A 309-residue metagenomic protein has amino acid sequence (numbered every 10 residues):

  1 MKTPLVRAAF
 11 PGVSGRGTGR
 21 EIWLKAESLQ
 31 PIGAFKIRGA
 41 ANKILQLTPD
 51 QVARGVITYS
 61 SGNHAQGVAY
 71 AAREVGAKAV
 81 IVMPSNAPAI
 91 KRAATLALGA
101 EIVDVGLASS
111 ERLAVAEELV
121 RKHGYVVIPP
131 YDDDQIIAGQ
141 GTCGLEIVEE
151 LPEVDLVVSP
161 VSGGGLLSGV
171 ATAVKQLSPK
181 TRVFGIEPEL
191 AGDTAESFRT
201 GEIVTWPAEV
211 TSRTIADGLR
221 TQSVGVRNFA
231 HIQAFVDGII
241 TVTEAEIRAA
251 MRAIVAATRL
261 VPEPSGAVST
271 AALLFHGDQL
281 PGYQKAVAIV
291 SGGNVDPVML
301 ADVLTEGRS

Functional and structural regions predicted by a protein language model:
M1-S309: PLP-dependent amino-acid enzyme catalytic core
